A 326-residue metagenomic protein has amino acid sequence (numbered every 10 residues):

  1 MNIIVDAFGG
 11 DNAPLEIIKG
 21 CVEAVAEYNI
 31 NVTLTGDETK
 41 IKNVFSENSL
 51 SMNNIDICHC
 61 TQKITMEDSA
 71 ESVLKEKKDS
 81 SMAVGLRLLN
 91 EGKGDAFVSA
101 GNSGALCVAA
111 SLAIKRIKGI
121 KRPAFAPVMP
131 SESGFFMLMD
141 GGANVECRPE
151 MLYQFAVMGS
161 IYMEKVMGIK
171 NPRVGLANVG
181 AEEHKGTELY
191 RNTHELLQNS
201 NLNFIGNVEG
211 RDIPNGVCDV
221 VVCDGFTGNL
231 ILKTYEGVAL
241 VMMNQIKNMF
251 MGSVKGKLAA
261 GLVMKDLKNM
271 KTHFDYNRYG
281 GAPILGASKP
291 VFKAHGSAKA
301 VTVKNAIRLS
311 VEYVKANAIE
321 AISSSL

Functional and structural regions predicted by a protein language model:
M1-K42: N-terminal phosphate-binding or glycine-rich loops at protein starts, especially the Walker A/P-loop of NTPases
I3-L15, A143-Y153, K293-A298: Short, glycine-rich nucleotide/cofactor-binding loops
N12-I17, D79-G92, A96-A110, I117 (+7 more regions): Short glycine/serine/threonine-rich phosphate/pyrophosphate-binding segments that cradle anionic phosphate groups
L15-E16, N31-T33, T39, V145-G210 (+3 more regions): Glycine-rich phosphate/diphosphate-binding loop of Rossmann-like nucleotide-binding domains
V25-N29, F45-N54, M167, L197-L202: Short helix-capping segments at alpha-helix termini
L50-G94: Phosphate/nucleotide-donor binding subsite
L88-C107, K185, Y190-L196, S200-N269: Glycine-rich phosphate-binding loop
S111-A124, P130-L138, V220-V221, G225-S325: Glycine-rich phosphate/nucleotide-binding loop
